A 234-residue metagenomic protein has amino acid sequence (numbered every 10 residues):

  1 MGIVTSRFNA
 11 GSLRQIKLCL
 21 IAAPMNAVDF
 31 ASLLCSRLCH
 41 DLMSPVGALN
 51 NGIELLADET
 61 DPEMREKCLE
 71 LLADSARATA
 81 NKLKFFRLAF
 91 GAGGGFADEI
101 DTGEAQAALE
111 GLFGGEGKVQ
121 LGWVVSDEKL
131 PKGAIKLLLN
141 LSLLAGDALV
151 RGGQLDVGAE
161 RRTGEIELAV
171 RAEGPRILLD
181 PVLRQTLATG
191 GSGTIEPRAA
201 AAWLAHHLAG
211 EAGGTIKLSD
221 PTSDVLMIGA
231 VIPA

Functional and structural regions predicted by a protein language model:
I16-F30: Conserved signal-transmission helix
N26-L33, K118-G146, V150, G191-T194: Conserved short strand/loop->alpha-helix "switch" segment adjacent to the catalytic nucleotide/phosphoryl-transfer site
S32-N51, E59, G133-A159, W203-L208: Conserved ATP-binding N-box helix of the HATPase_c
A57-E63: Short acidic helix/loop segment immediately C-terminal to the autophosphorylated histidine in two-component histidine
R65-V119: Conserved DHp (HisKA) dimerization/phosphotransfer helix of two-component histidine kinases, i.e., the long coiled-coil
D156-L168: Short beta-strand/loop element within the Bergerat-fold HATPase_c
I166-A199: Glycine-rich/acidic phosphate-handling loop/turn and adjacent ATP-lid/helix of nucleotide-binding kinase/ATPase domains
G213-D220: Glycine-rich ATP-binding loops of the HATPase_c
